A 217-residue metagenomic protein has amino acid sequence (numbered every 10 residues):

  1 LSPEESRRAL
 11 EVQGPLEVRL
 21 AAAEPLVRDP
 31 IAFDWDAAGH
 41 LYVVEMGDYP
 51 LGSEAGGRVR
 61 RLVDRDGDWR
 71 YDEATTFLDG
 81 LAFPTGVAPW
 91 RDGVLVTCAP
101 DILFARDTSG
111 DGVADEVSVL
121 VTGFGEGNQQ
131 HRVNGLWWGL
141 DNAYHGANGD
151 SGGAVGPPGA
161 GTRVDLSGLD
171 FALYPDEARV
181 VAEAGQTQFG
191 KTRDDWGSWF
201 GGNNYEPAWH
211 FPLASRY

Functional and structural regions predicted by a protein language model:
L1-Y217: Beta-propeller domains with acidic blade repeats across secreted/periplasmic ectodomains and cytosolic WD/CNH propellers
